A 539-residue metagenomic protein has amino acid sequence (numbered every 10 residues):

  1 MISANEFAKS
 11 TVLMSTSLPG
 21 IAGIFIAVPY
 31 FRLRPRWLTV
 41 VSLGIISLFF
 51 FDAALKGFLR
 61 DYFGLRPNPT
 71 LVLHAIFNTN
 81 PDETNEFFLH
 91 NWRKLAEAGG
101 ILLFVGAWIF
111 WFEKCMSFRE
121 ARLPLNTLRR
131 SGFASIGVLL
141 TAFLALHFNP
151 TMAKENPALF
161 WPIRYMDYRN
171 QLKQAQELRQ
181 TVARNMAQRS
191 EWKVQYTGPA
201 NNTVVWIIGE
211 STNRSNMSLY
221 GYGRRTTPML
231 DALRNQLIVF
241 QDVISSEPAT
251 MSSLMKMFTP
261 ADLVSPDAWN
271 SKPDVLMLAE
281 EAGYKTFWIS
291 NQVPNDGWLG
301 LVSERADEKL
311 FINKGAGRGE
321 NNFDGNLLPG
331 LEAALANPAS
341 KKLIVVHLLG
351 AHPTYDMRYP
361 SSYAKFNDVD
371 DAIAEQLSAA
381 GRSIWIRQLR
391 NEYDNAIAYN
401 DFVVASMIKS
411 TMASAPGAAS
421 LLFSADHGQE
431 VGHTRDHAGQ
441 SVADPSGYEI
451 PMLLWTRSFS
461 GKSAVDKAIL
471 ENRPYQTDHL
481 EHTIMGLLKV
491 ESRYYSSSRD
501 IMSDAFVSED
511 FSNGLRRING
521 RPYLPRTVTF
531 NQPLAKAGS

Functional and structural regions predicted by a protein language model:
M1-F160: Transmembrane and membrane-interface helices of multi-pass, inner-membrane envelope-modifying transferases
F7, T11, Y30-L33, E113-F118 (+7 more regions): Membrane-interface soluble catalytic domains
V138-W206, S211-E375, E449, T477 (+1 more regions): Active-site-proximal alpha/beta segments of enzymes that process anionic O-linked groups
W192-Q195, D436-A443: Short, P/G- and charge-enriched loop/turn segments at secondary-structure junctions
I207, L421-F423: Residue-level marker for buried hydrophobic side chains located in beta-strands that build the well-ordered beta-sheet
P329-E332, D370-L421, L454, H479: A long, amphipathic alpha-helix that forms part of the scaffold/cap immediately adjacent to metal-dependent active
D426: Active-site glycine-centered loops adjacent to acidic/histidine catalytic or metal-binding residues that shape
S446-L453: Acyl/amide activation-and-transfer machinery of modular secondary-metabolite enzymes
